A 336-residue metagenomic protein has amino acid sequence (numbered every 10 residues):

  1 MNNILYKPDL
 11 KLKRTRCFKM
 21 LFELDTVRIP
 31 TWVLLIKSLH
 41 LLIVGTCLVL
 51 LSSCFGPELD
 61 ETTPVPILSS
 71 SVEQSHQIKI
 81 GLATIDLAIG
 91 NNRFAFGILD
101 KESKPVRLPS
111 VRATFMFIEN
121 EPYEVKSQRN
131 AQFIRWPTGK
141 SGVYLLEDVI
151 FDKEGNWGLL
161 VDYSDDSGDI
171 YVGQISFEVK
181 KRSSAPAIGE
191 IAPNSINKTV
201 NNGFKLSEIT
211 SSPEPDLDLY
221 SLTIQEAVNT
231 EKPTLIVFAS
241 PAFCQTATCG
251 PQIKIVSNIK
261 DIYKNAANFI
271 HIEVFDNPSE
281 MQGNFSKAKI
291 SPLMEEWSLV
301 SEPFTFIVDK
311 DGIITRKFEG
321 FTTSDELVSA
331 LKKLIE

Functional and structural regions predicted by a protein language model:
L50-S53: C-terminal motif of bacterial Sec signal peptides marking the signal peptidase cleavage site
P57-D152, N156-S207: Contiguous segments within soluble domain cores/interaction surfaces
V200, T315-E336: Thiol-/selenol-based redox modules, centered on thioredoxin-like and closely related oxidoreductase domains
I224-Q245: Short active-site neighborhood of thiol/selenol oxidoreductases, capturing the structured segment around
T246-I262: Typically the conserved alpha-helix immediately C-terminal to a functionally engaged Cys/Sec in thioredoxin-like
V274-S301: Thioredoxin-like thiol-disulfide oxidoreductase module
P303-K317: A short, hydrophobic beta-strand/beta-hairpin element that forms part of a small beta-sheet core
